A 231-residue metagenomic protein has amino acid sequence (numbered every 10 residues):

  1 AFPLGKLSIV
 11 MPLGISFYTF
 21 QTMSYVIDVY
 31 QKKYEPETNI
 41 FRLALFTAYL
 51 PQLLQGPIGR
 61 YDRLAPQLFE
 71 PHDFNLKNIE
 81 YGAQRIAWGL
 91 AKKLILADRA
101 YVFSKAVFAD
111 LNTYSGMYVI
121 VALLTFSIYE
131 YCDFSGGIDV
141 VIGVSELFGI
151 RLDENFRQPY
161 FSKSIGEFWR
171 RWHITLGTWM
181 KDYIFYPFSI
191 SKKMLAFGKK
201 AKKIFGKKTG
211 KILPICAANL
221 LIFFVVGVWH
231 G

Functional and structural regions predicted by a protein language model:
A1-G231: Membrane-embedded transmembrane alpha-helical bundles that form the catalytic cores of multi-pass lipid-modifying
